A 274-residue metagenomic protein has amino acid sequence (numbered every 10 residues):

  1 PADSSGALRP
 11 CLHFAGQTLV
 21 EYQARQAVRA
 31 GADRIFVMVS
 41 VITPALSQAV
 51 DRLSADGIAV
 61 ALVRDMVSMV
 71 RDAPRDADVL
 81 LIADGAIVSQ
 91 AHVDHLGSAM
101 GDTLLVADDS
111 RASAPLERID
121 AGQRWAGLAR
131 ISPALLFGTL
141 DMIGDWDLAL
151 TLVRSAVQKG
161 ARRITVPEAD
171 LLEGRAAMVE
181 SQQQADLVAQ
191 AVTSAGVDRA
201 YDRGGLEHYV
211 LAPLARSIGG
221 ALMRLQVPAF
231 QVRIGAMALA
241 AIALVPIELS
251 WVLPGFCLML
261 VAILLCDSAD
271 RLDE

Functional and structural regions predicted by a protein language model:
P1-T43: N-terminal glycine-rich phosphate-binding loop and ensuing alpha1 helix
A30, A55-A61, G101, V157-R163: Structural alpha-beta junctions
F36-V37, L81, L105: Structural beta-sheet core signal
V41-G97: Short phosphate-binding loop-to-helix
M66-R71, S110-S113, A169-E173: A short acidic, often aromatic-flanked loop/helix-cap motif at beta-alpha or helix-coil junctions that lines enzyme
P74-D76, A86-A161: Conserved core of the sugar-phosphate nucleotidyltransferase
R154-A200: Catalytic donor-sugar/metal-binding loop of nucleotide-sugar-dependent glycosyltransferases
G204-E274: Core alpha-helical transmembrane segments of integral membrane proteins
